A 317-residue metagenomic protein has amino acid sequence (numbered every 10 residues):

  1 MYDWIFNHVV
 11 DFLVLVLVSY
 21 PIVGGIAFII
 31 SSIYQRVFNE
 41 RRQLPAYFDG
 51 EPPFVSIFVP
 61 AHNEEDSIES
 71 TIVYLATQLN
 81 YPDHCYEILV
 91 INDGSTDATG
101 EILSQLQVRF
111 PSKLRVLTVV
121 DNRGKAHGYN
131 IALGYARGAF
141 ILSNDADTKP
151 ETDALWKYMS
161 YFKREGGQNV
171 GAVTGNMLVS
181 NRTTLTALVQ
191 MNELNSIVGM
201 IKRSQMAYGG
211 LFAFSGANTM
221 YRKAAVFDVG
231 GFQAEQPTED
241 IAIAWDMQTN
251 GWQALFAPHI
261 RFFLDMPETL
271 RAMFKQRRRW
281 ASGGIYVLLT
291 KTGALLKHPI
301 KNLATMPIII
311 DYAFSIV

Functional and structural regions predicted by a protein language model:
M1-D11, Y34-F48, Y208, E268-V317: Basic/Trp-rich segment in TM-proximal cytosolic loops or flexible interdomain/linker regions
M1-D66, S70-V73: N-proximal low-complexity "stem/linker" segments adjacent to membrane-targeting elements
Y34, P111, L117-T118, G124-G128 (+5 more regions): Long helical/loop segments within the catalytic core of UDP-sugar-dependent glycosyltransferases, especially the large
P53-S56, E87, A242: Cell-envelope/extracellular polymer assembly enzymes that use nucleotide-activated donors
E69-S70, D97-L106, D153: Acidic helix N-cap motif at the loop->helix transition within catalytic regions of sugar-transfer enzymes
V73-C85: Short, acidic, metal-binding catalytic loop of nucleotide-sugar glycosyltransferases
N92-E101, D121: A conserved acidic beta->alpha catalytic loop
I141: Short aromatic/hydrophobic "clamp" motif used to bind/position activated sugar donors
